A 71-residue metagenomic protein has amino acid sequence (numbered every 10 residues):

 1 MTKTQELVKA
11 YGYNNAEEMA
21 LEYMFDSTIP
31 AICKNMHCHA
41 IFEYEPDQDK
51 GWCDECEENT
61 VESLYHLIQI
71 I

Functional and structural regions predicted by a protein language model:
M1-I29, H66-I71: Short, intrinsically disordered terminal segments enriched in charged and Pro/Gly residues
M19, H39-A40: A generic local structural motif
S27-N35, K50: Residues immediately within or flanking Cys/His clusters that coordinate Zn2+ in small zinc-binding modules
K34-H39, E57: Cys/His-coordinated zinc-binding microdomains
F42-E45, N59-S63: Short, non-ligating residues that shape and space the ligands of small metal-coordination modules and catalytic
E43-G51, I68-Q69: Short linker/helix segments within small regulatory modules
